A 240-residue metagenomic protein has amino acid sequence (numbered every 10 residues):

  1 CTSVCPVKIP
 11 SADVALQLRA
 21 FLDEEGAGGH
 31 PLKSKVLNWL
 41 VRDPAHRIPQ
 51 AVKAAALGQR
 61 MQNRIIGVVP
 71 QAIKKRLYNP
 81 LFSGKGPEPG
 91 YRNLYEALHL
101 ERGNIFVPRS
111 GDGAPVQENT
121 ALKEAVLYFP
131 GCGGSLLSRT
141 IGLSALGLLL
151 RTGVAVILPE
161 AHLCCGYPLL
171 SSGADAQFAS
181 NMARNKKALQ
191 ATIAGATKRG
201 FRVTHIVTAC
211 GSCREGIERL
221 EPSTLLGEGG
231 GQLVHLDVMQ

Functional and structural regions predicted by a protein language model:
C1-C164, P168-L225: Iron-sulfur-cluster electron-transfer modules
L225-Q240: Short, flexible loop segments at boundaries between secondary-structure elements
